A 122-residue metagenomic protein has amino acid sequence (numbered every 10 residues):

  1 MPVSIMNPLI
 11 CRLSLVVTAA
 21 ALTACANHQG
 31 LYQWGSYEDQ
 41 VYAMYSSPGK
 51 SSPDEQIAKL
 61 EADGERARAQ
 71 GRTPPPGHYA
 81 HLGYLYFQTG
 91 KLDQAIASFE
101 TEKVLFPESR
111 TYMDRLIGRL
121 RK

Functional and structural regions predicted by a protein language model:
A21-A24: C-terminal motif of bacterial Sec signal peptides marking the signal peptidase cleavage site
A26-H28: Bacterial signal peptide processing site
L31-W34, T73: Residue signature of alpha-solenoid helical repeat architecture, marking inter-repeat boundaries and helix-start
H81-L82: Structural register within alpha-helical repeat arrays
R110-K122: TPR/TPR-like alpha-solenoid helical repeat scaffolds
